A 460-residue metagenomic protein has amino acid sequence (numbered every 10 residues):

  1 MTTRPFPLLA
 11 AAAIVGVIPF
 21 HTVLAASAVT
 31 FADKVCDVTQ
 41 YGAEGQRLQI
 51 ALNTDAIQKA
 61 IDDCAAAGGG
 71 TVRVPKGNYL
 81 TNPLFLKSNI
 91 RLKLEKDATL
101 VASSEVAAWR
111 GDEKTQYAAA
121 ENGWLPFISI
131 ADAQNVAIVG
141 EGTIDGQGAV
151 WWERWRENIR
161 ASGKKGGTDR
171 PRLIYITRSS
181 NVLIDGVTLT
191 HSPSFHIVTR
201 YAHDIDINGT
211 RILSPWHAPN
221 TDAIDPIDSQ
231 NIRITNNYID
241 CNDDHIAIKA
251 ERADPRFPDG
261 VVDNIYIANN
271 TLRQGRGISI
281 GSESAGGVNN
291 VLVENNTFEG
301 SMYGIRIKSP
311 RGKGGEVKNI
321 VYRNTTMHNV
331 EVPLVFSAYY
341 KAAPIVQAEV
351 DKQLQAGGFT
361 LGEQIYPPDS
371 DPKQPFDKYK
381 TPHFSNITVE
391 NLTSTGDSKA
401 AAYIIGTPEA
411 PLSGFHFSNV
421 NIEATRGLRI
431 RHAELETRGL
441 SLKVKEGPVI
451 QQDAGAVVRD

Functional and structural regions predicted by a protein language model:
M1-A10: Bacterial N-terminal signal peptides that target proteins for export
A10-H21: Bacterial N-terminal signal peptides
L24-D460: Extracellular/periplasmic carbohydrate-active domains that bind, remodel, or depolymerize complex polysaccharides
